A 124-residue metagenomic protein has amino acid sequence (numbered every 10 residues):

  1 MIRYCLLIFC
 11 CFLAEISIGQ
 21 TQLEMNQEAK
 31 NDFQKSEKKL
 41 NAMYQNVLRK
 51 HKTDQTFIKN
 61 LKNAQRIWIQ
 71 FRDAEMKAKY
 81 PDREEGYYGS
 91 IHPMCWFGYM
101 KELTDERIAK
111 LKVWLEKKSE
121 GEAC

Functional and structural regions predicted by a protein language model:
Y4-L13: Sec-dependent N-terminal signal peptides
S17-C124: N-terminal alpha-helical modules
